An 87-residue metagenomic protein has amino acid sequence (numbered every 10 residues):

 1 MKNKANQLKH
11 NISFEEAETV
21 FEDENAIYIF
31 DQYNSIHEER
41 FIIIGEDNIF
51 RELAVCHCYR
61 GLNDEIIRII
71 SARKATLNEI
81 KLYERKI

Functional and structural regions predicted by a protein language model:
M1-I87: Ribonuclease/tRNase effector modules and their secretory precursors
